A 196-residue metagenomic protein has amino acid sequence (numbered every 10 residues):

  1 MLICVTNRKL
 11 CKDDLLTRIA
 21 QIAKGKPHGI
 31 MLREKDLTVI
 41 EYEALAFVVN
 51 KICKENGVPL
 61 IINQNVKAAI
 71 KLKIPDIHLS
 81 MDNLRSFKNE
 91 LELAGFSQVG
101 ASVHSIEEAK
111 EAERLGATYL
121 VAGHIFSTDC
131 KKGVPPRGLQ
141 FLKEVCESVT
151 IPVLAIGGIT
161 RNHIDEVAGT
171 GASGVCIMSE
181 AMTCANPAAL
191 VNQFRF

Functional and structural regions predicted by a protein language model:
L2-T6, I30-L32, L60-I62, I77-L79 (+4 more regions): Hydrophobic faces of well-ordered beta-strands that scaffold small-molecule active sites in alpha/beta enzyme cores
C4, I22, I30, A69 (+6 more regions): Conserved, mostly hydrophobic/aromatic
C4, M81-E90, V121-G133, R161-F196: Glycine-rich phosphate-binding active-site loops on the catalytic face of alpha/beta enzymes
K9-A23, Q64-K67, H104-E111, T160-D165: Short, acidic/polar
I22-G25, L72, A94, L115 (+2 more regions): Structural motif
M31-E41, H124-K131: Glycine-rich, proline-tolerant flexible connector loops at the mouths of alpha/beta enzymes
Y42-Q64, M81-L84, K88-S105, G133-R161 (+1 more regions): Alpha-helix-loop-beta-strand connector modules within alpha/beta enzyme cores
S102, I106-K131: Histidine/lysine/aspartate-rich catalytic loop segments that bind and position anionic ligands
